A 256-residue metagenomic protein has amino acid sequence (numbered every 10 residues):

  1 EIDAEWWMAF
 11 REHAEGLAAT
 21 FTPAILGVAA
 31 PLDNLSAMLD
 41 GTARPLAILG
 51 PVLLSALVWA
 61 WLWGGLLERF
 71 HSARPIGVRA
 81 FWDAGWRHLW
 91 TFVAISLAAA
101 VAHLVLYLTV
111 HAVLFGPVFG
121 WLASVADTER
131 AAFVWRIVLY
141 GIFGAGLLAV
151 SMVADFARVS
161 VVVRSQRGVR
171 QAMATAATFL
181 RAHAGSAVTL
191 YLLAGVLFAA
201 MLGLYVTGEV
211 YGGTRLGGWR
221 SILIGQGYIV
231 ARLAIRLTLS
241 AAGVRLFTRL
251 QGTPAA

Functional and structural regions predicted by a protein language model:
E1-A256: Hydrophobic alpha-helical membrane segments
